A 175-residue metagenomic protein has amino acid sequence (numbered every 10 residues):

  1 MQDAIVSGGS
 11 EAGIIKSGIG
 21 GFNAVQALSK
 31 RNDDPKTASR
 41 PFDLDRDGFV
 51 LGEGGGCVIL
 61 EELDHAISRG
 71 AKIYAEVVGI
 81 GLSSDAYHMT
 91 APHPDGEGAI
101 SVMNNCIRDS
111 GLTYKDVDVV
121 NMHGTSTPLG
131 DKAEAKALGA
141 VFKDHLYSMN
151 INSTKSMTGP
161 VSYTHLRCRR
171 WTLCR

Functional and structural regions predicted by a protein language model:
M1, V25-V50, A137-Y163: Conserved catalytic cysteine-centered active-site region of acyl-thioester-dependent Claisen-condensing enzymes
V6-S10, K72-I80, K115-M122, M149-K155: Beta-strand segments within the central parallel beta-sheet cores of soluble alpha/beta enzyme folds
S10-I14, Q26, G55, L63-H65 (+3 more regions): Glycine-rich beta-alpha junction loops
P35-S110, D118-V119: Condensing-enzyme catalytic core mediating Claisen C-C bond formation in acyl metabolism
Y87-G96, T125-F142, V161-Y163: Short glycine/threonine-rich loop-to-helix capping motif typified by GTGT followed within a few residues by an Asp-Pro
T164-R169: Conserved small/polar residues in nucleotide/adenosyl-binding loops
